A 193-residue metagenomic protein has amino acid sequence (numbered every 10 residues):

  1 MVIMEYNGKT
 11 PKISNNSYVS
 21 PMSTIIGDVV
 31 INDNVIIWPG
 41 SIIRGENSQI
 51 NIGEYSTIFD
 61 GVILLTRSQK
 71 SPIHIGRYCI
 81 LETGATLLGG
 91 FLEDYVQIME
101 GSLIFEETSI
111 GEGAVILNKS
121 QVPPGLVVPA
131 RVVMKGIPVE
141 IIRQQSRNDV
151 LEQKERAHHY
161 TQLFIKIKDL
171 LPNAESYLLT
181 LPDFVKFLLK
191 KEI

Functional and structural regions predicted by a protein language model:
M1-K12, E46, I52-E54, D60-V62 (+3 more regions): Glycine-rich hexapeptide-repeat left-handed beta-helix
M1-V30, N34, I42, E192-I193: Extended, small-residue-rich solenoid/repeat segments and analogous flexible loops that form exposed scaffolds
S17-Y18, I37-W38, R77, I98: Short Cys/His-rich Zn2+-coordinating modules
